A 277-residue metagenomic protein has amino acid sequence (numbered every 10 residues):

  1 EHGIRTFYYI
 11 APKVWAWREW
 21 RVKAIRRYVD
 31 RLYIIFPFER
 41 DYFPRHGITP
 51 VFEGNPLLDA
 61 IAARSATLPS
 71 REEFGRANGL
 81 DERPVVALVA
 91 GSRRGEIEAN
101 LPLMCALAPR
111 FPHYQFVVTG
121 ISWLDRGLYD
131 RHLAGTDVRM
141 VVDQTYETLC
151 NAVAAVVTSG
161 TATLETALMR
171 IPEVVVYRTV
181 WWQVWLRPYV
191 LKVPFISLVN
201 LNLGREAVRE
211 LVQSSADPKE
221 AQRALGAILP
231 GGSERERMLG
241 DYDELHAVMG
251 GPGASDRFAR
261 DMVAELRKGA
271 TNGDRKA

Functional and structural regions predicted by a protein language model:
E1-A277: Nucleotide-activated sugar donor-binding and catalytic core shared by glycosyltransferases and related lipid-linked
